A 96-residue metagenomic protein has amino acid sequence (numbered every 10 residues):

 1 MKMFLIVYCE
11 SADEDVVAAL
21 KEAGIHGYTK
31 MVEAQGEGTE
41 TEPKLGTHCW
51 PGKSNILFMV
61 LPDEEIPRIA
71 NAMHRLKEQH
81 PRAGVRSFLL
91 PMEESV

Functional and structural regions predicted by a protein language model:
M1-V96: Positively charged, small/polar-rich N-terminal and surface patches that mediate targeting and assembly and bind
